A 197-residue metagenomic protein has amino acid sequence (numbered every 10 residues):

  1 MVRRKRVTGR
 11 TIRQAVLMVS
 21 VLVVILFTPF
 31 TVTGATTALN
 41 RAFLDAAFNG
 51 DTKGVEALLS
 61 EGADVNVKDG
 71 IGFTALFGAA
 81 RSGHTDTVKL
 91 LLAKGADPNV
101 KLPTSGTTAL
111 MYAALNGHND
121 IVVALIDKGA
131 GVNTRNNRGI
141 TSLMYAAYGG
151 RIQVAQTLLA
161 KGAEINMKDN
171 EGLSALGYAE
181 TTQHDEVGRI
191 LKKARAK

Functional and structural regions predicted by a protein language model:
T36, D69, L102-P103, N136 (+1 more regions): Ankyrin repeat boundary/linker residues
L39, G72, S105-G106, G139 (+1 more regions): Start-of-repeat signature of ankyrin repeats
G54, D86-T87, D120-I121, Q153-V154 (+1 more regions): Conserved ankyrin/ankyrin-like repeat signature
I165-K197: Leucine-rich solenoid repeat scaffolds
